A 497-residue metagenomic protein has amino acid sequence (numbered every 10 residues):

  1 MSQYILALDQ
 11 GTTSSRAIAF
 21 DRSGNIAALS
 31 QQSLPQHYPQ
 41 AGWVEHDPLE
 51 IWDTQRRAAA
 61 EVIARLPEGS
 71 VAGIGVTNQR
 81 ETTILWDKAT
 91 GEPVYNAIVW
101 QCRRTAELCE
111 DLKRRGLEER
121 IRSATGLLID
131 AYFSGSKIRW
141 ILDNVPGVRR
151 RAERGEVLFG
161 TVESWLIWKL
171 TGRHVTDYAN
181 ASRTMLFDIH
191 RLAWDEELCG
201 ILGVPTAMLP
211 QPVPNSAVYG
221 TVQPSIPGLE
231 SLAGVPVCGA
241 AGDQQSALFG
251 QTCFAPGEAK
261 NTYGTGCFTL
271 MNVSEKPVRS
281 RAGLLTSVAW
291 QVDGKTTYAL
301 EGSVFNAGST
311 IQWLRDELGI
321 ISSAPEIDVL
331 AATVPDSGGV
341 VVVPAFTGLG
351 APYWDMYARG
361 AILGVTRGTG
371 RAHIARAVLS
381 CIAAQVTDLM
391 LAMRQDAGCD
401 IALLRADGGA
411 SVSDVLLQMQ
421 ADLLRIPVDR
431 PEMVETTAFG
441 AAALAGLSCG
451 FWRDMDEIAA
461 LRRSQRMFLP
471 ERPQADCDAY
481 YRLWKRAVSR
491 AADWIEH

Functional and structural regions predicted by a protein language model:
M1-Y95, S123, P227-P236, L424-V428 (+2 more regions): N-terminal glycine/serine-rich phosphate-binding loop of ATP-dependent small-molecule kinases, especially carbohydrate
L6-L8, A106, L112-T176, N180 (+3 more regions): Active-site core segments that coordinate phosphate-bearing ligands/cofactors across diverse enzyme families
G24, D47, I74, C102 (+3 more regions): Residue-level signal for inorganic ion chemistry
A60-W100, T125-S134, E163, I167-D188 (+2 more regions): Short beta-strand-loop/turn "lid" adjacent to the catalytic site in phosphate-handling enzymes
G69, A207, C399: Structured loop/turn residues at beta-strand edges in well-structured enzyme cores
Y95-Q101, E107-C109, P431: Short, acidic/small-residue loops that bind anionic groups at enzyme active sites
L209-V218, E326-T333: Short linear loop/turn motifs
